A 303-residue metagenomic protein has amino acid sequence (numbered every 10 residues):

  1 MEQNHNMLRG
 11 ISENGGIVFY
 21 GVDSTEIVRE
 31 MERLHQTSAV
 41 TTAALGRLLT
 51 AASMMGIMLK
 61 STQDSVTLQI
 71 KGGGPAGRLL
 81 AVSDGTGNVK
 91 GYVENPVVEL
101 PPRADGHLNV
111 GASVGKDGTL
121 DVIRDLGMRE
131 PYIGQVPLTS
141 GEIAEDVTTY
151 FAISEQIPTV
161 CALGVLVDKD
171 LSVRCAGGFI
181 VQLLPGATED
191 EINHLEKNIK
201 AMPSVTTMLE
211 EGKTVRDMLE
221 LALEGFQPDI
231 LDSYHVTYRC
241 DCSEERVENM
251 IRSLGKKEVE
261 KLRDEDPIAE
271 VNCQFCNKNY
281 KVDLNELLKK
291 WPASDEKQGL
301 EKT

Functional and structural regions predicted by a protein language model:
M1-D232, L300-T303: Interaction interfaces in information-processing and related assembly proteins
K200-T303: Cys/His-clustered metal-coordination modules, chiefly Zn-binding fingers
